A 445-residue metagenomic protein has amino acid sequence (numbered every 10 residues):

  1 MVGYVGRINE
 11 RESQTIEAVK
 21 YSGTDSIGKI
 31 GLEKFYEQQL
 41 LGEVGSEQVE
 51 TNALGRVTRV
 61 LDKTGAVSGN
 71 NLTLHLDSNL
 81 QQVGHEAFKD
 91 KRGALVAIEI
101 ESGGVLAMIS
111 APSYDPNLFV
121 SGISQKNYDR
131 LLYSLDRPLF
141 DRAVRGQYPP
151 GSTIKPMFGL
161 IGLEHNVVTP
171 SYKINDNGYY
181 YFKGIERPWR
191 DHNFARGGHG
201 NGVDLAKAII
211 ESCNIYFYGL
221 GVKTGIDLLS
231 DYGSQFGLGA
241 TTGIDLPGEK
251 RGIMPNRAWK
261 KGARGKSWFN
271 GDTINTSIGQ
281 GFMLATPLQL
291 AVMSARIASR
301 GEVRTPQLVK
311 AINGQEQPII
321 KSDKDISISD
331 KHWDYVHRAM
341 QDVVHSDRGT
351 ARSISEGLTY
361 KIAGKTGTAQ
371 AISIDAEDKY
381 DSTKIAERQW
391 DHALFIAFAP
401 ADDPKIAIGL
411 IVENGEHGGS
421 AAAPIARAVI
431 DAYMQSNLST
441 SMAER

Functional and structural regions predicted by a protein language model:
V2-A94, I109, S113-R142, Q147 (+6 more regions): Extracytoplasmic/periplasmic proteins that interact with beta-lactams or build/remodel peptidoglycan
V5, I297-A298, I411-N414: Short beta-strand segments enriched in hydrophobic/aromatic residues within well-folded beta-rich domains
K29, L290, T305, G418-D431: Short, charged, low-complexity patches
T51-V60, E101-S152, M157-G409, E444-R445: Beta-lactam-recognizing serine transpeptidase/beta-lactamase-like catalytic domain environment
L95-I100: Short hydrophobic alpha-helical segments used for membrane anchoring or interfacial signaling
A298, V344, R427-L438: Short amphipathic alpha-helical signal-transduction/dimerization elements
I328, R388, N414-I425: Short alpha-helix boundary/capping segments
